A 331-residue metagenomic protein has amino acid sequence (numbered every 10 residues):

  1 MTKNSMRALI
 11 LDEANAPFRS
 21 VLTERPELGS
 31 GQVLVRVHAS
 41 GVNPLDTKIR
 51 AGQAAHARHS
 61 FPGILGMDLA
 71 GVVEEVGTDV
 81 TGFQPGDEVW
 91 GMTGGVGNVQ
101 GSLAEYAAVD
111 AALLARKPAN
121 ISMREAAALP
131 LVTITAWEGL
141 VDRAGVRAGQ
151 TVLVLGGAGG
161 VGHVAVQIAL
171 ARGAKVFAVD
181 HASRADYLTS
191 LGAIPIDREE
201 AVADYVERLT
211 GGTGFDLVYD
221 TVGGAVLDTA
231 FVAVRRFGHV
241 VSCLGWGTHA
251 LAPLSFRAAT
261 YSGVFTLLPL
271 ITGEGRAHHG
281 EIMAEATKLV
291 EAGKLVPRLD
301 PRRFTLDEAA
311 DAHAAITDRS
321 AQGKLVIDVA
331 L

Functional and structural regions predicted by a protein language model:
T2-M6, T287, A292-L299, A310-L331: C-terminal capping/lid region of NAD(P)-dependent oxidoreductase domains
E24-G41, A54-G95: Glycine-rich beta-strand-centered segment in the early N-terminal region that forms part of a ligand/cofactor-binding
G77-D79, A178-Y187, G224-L227, G247-T248: Short glycine/proline-centered loop/turn elements that form peptide/ligand docking sites
G82, M92-G156: NAD(P)H dinucleotide-binding glycine-rich loop of Rossmann-like/cofactor-binding domains, especially the beta1-alpha1
A127-E200: Mid-domain Rossmann-like dinucleotide-binding core that forms the NAD(H)/NADP(H) cofactor-binding site
I194-S262: Glycine-rich cofactor phosphate-binding loops and adjacent beta1-alpha1 units of small-molecule cofactor enzyme domains
P253-P301: C-terminal substrate-binding/catalytic core of Rossmann-like NAD(P)-dependent dehydrogenases/reductases
